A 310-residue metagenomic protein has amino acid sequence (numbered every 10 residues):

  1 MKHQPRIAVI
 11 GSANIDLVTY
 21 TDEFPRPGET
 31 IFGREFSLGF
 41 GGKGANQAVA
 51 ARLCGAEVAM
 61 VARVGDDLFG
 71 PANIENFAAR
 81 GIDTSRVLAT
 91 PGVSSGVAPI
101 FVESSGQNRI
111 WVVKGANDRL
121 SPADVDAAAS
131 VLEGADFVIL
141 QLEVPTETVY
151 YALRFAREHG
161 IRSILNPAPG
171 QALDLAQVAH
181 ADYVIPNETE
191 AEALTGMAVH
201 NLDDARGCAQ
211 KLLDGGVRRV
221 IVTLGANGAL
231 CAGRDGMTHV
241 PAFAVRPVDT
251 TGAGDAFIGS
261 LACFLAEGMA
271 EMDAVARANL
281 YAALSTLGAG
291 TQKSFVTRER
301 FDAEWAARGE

Functional and structural regions predicted by a protein language model:
M1-R63, L68-A79, R246-V248: Glycine-rich phosphate/adenosyl-contacting loop at the front of the ribokinase-like
K2-V9, Q171-Q177, L202-E310: Conserved phosphate-binding/catalytic region of the ribokinase-like
I10, E35-L38, V61-D66, T84-S95 (+2 more regions): Beta-strand->loop->alpha-helix junctions that form or flank phosphate-binding loops in nucleotide-handling enzymes
A48-E57, V102, C263-G268: Alpha-helix C-terminal capping segments
G81, D118-A123, S163-G170: Short gly/ser/thr-rich secondary-structure transition/capping motifs
S85-T90, I100-F137, L142: Conserved phosphate-binding/catalytic loop of the ribokinase/pfkB sugar-kinase fold
F137-G207, N227-A229: Conserved beta-alpha-beta core of the PfkB/ribokinase-like small-molecule kinase fold
